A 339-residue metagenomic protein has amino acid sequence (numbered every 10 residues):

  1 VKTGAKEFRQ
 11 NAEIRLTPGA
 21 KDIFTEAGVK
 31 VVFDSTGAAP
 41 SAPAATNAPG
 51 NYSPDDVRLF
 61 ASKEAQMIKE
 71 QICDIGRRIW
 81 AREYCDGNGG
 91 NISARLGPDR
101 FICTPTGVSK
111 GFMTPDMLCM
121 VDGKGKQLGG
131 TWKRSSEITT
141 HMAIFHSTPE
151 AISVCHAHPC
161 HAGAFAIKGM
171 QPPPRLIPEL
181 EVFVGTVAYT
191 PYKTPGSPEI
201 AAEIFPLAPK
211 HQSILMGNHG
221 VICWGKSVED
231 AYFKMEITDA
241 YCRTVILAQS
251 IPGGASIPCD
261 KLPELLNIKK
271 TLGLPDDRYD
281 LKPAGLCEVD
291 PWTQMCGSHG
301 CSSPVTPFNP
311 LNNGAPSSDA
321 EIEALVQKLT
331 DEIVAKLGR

Functional and structural regions predicted by a protein language model:
V1-M67, D74: Intrinsic disorder
A42-R339: Glycine-rich flexible loops
